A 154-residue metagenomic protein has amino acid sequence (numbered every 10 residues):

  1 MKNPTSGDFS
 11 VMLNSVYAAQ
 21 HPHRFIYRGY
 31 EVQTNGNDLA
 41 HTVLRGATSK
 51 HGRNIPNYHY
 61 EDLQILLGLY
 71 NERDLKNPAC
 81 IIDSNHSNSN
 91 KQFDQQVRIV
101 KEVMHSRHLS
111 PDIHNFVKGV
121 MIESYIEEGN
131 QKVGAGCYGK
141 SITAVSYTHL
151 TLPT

Functional and structural regions predicted by a protein language model:
M1-I65, H86-S87, K91-E102, S106 (+5 more regions): Active-site-facing alpha/beta catalytic cores
L66-N71: Redox- and metal-dependent alpha/beta enzyme cores, enriched for Fe-S-associated oxidoreductases and cofactor-handling
D74: Acidic (Asp/Glu)-rich catalytic clusters
I82: Conserved, mostly hydrophobic/aromatic
S141-Y147: Short, intrinsically disordered, charge-balanced linker/junction segments flanking boundaries in proteins
T148-T154: Conserved small/polar residues in nucleotide/adenosyl-binding loops
